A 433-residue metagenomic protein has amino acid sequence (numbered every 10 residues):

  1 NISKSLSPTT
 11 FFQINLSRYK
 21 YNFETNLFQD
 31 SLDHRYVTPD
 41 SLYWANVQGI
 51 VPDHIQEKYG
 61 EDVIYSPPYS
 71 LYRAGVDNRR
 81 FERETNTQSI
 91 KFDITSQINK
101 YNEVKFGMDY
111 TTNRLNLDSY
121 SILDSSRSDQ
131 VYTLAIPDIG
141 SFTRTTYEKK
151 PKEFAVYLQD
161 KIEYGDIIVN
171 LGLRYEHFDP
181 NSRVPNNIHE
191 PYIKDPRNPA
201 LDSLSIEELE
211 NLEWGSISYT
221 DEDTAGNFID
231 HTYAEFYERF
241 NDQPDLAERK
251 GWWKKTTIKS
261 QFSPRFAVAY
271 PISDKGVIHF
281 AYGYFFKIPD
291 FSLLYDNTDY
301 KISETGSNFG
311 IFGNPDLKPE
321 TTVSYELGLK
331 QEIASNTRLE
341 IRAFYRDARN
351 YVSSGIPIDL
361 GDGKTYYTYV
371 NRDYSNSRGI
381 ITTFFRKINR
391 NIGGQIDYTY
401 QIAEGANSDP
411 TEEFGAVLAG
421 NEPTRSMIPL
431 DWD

Functional and structural regions predicted by a protein language model:
N1, G75-R80, S89, D93 (+6 more regions): Extracellular loop and loop/strand-boundary signature of outer-membrane beta-barrel proteins
N1-R114, R338-E340: Outer-membrane beta-barrel domain signature, strongest for Gram-negative TonB-dependent receptors and also present
I2-K4, I90-S96, V156-I162, L173 (+5 more regions): Residues on the lipid-exposed face of transmembrane beta-strands in outer-membrane beta-barrel proteins
T9-F12, Y101-V104, D166-V169, K275-I278 (+2 more regions): Repeated loop/turn-to-beta-strand initiation elements of outer-membrane beta-barrel proteins
Q13-S17, P271, V277-H279, G283 (+7 more regions): Membrane-embedded beta-barrel scaffold of Gram-negative outer-membrane proteins
I14-R18, F106-T112, L171-H177, F280-Y284 (+3 more regions): Transmembrane beta-barrel strands of outer-membrane/channel proteins
D77, Y101-S273: Signature of Gram-negative outer-membrane beta-barrel scaffolds
A343-D347, V352, I358-D359, G363-D433: Gram-negative outer-membrane beta-barrel transporters
